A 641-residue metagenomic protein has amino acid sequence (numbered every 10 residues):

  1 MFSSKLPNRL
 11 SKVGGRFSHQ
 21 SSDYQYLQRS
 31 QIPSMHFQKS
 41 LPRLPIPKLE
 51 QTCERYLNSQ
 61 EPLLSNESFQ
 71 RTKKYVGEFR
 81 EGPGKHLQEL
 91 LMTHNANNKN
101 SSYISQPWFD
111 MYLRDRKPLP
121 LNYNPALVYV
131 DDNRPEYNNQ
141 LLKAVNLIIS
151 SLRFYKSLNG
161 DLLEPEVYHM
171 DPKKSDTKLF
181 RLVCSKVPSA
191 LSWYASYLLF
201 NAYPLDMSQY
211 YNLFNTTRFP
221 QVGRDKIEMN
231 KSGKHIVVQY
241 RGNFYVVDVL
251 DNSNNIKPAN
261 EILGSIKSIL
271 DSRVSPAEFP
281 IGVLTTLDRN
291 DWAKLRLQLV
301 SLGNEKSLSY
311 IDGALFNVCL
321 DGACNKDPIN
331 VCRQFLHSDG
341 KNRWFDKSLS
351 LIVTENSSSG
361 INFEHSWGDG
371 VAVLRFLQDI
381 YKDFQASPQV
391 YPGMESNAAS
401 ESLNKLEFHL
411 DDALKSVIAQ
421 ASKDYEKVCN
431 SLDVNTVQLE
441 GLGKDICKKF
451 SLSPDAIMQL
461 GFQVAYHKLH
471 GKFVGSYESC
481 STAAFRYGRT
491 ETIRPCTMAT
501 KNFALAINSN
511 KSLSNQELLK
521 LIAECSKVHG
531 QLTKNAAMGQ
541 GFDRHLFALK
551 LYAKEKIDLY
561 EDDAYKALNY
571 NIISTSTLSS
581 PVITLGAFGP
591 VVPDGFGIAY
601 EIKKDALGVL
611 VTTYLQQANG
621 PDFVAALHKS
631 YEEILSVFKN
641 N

Functional and structural regions predicted by a protein language model:
M1-S3: Context-dependent free N-terminus signature
L6-K347, N356-S357, E364, G368-N641: Long, Pro/Ser/Thr-rich low-complexity/intrinsically disordered regulatory tracts in eukaryotic proteins
